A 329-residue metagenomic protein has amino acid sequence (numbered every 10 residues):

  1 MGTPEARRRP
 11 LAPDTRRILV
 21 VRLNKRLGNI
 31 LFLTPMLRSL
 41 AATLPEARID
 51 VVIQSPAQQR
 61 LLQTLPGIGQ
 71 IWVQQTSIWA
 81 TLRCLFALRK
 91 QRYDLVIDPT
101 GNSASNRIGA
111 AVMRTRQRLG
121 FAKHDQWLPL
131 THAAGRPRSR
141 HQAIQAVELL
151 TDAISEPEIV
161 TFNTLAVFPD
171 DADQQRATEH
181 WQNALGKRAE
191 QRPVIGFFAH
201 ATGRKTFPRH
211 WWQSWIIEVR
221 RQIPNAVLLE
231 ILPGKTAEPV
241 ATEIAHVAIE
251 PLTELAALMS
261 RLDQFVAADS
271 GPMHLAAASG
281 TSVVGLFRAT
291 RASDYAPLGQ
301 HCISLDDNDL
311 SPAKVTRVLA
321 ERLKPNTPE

Functional and structural regions predicted by a protein language model:
M1-E329: Catalytic machinery of carbohydrate-active enzymes, primarily nucleotide-sugar-dependent glycosyltransferases
